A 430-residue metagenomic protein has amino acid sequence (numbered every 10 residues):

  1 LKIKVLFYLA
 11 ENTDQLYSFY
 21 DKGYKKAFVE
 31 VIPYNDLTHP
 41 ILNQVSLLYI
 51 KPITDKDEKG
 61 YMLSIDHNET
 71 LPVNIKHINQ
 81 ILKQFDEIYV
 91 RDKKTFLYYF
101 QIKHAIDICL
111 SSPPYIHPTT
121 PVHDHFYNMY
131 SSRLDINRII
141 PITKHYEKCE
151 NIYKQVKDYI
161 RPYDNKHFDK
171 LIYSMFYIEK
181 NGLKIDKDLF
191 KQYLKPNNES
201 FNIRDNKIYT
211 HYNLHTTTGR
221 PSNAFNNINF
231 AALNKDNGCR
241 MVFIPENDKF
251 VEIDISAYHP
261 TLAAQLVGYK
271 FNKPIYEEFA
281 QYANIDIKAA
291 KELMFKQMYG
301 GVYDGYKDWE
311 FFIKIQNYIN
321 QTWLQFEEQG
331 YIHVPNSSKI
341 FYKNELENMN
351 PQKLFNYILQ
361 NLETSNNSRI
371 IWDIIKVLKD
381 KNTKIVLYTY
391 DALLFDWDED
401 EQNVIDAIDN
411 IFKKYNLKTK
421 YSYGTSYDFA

Functional and structural regions predicted by a protein language model:
K2-H123: Conserved RNase H-like, two-metal-ion catalytic cores of nucleic-acid enzymes
K2-V5, D36-E58, S64-V73, K187-I285 (+3 more regions): Acidic, glycine-rich two-metal-ion catalytic cores of nucleic acid-processing enzymes
E11-K25, Q80-L82, L233-K249, K376-D380: A short acidic-Thr-Gly-centered motif at the start of a beta-strand
V90, I106-C109, I244-L262, M294-F311: Conserved catalytic palm subdomain of right-hand nucleotidyl-transferase polymerases, strongest for RNA-directed enzymes
K93-I102, S112-P118, S256-K270, W397-E401: Short active-site loop/helix that positions an aromatic residue
A105-N198, V267-F271: Mixed-charge, glycine-rich, non-catalytic linkers/tails in nucleic-acid processing enzymes
H145-C149, L171-G182, E252-I255, M294 (+1 more regions): Catalytic palm active-site di-aspartate
Y173-F176, K180, I208, Q281-Y388 (+1 more regions): Conserved catalytic core of nucleic-acid polymerases
